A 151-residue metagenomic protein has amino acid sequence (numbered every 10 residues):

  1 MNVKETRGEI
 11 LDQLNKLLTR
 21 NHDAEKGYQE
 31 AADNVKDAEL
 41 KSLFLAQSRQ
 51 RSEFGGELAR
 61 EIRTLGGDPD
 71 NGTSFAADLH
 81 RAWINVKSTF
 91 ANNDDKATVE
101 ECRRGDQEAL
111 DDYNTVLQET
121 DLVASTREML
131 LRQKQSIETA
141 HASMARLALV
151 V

Functional and structural regions predicted by a protein language model:
N2-K16, D23, A46-E53, R63 (+2 more regions): Long, non-catalytic architectural segments outside compact domain cores
N2-K36, A97-D121: Alpha-helical bundle segments that constitute or directly flank the non-heme di-iron/ferroxidase center
E9-L17, A38-E57, D95-V99, S125-I137: Alpha-helical scaffold segments that form or flank carboxylate-/histidine-based iron centers
L17, A24, A31, F54 (+7 more regions): Amphipathic alpha-helices that form helix-helix packing interfaces
Y28-V35, I62-L65, F90, L117-T120 (+1 more regions): Secondary-structure edge/capping motif, primarily at the C-terminal ends of alpha-helices and the immediately following
K41-A76, L147: Conserved alpha-helical segments that form or flank metal/cofactor-binding pockets of metalloenzymes
A77-Q107: Mid-chain, well-packed structural core segment of small domains
T98, C102-V151: Preference for long, well-ordered alpha-helical segments
